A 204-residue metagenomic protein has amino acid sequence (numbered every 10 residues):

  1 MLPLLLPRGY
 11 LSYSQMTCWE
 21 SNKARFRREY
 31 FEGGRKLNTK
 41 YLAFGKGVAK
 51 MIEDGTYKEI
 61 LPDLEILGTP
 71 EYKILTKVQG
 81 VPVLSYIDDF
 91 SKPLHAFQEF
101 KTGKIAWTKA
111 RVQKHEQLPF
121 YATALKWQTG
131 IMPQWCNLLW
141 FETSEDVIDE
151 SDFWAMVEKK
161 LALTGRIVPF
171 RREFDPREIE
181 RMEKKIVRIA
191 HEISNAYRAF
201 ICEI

Functional and structural regions predicted by a protein language model:
M1-P93: Metal-dependent nuclease catalytic cores that hydrolyze phosphodiester bonds in DNA/RNA, characterized by
Y10-L11, Q79, K126-I204: Metal-dependent nuclease catalytic regions and adjoining charged, substrate-binding loops involved in nucleic-acid end
K40, K109-E116: Short alpha-helix boundary/capping segments
I74, F100-T102, W140: Short, structured patches in soluble enzyme cores that scaffold and shape functional sites
D88, E99, Q117: Acidic active-site catalytic centers that drive phospho-/nucleotidyl reactions and related ester hydrolyses
F100-A110: Short beta-strand-loop-alpha-helix junction that forms the active-site gateway of nucleic-acid-processing nucleases
K114-K126, C136: An active-site-proximal "capping" alpha-helix that borders the catalytic cofactor pocket
